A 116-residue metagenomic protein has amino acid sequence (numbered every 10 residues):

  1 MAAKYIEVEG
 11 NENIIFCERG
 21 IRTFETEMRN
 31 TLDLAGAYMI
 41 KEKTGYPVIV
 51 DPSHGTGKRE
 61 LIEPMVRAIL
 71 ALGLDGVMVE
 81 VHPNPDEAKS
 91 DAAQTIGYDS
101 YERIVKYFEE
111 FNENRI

Functional and structural regions predicted by a protein language model:
M1-V81: Catalytic alpha/beta core domains of metabolic enzymes, predominantly
P83-I116: C-terminal helical cap(s) of enzyme catalytic domains, especially alpha/beta-barrels
